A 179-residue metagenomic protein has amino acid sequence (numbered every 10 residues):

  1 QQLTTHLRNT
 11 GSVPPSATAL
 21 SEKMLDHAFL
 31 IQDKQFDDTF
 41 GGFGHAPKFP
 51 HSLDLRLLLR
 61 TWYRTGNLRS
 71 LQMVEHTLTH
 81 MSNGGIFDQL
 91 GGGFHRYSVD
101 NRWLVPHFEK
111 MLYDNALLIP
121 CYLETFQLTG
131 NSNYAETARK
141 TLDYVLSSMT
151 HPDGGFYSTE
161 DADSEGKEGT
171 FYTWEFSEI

Functional and structural regions predicted by a protein language model:
Q1-E178: Replace the tail clause
